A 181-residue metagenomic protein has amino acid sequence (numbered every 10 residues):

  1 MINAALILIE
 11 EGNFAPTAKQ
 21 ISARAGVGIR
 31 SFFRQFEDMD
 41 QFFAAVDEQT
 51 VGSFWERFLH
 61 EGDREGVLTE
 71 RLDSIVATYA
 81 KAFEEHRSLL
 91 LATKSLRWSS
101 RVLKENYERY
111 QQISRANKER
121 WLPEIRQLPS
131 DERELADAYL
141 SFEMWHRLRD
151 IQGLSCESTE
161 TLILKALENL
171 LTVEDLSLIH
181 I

Functional and structural regions predicted by a protein language model:
A4, L8-Q41, A45: Helix-turn-helix
A4-E11, R57, E61, L135 (+2 more regions): Solvent-exposed, amphipathic alpha-helical segments
A18, D47-W55: Short, basic, alpha-helical segments at the C-terminal edge of helix-turn-helix-like DNA-binding modules
F36, S95-S99, Y139-F142: Short helix-capping/turn signature of helix-turn-helix
A45, F58-E85: Hydrophobic alpha-helical connector segments
D47, F58, A80-E105, H146-R147: Amphipathic alpha-helical segments used for helix-helix packing
E85, K94, R101-E134, T161-T172: Amphipathic alpha-helical packing segments from all-alpha helical-bundle domains
I179-I181: Conserved small/polar residues in nucleotide/adenosyl-binding loops
